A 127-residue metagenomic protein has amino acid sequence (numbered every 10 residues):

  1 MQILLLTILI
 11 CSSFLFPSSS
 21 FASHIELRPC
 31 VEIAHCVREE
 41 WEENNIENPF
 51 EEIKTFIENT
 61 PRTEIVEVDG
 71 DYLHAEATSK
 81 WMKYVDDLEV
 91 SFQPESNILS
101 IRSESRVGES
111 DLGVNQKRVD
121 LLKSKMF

Functional and structural regions predicted by a protein language model:
L4-S13: Sec-dependent N-terminal signal peptides
F16-F127: Ser/Thr-rich, low-complexity intrinsically disordered terminal regions
